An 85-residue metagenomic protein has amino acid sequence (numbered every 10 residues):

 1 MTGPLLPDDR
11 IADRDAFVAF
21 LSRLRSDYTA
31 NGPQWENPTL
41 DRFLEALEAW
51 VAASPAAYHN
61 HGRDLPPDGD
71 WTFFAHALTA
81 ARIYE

Functional and structural regions predicted by a protein language model:
T2-A52: Amphipathic alpha-helical packing elements
N60-E85: Amphipathic alpha-helical binding modules
